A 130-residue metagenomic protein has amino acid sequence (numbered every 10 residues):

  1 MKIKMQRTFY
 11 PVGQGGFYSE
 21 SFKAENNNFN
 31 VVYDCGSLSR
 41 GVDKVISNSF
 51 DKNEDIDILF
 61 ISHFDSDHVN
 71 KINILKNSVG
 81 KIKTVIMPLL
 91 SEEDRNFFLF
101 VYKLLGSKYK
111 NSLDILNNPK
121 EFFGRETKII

Functional and structural regions predicted by a protein language model:
M1-S49: Conserved beta-strand hairpin/beta-sheet module of binuclear metal-dependent hydrolase folds, prominently
K2-M5, S78-I130: Flexible, acidic/histidine-containing loops and adjacent segments that form or flank the divalent-metal
V12, R40, S66, K110-L113: Conserved phosphate-coordination/catalytic loops
Q14, F64-V69, E92-E93: Active-site environment of divalent metal-dependent phosphoester hydrolases
E20, E25, D43, E54 (+3 more regions): Glutamate identity and glutamate-enriched acidic tracts
S21-F22, V45, H68, K76 (+1 more regions): Generic alpha-helix signal with a bias toward terminal, lower-confidence helices and secondary-structure junctions
F29, R40-M87: Active-site metal-binding motif and surrounding structural segment of the metallo-beta-lactamase
